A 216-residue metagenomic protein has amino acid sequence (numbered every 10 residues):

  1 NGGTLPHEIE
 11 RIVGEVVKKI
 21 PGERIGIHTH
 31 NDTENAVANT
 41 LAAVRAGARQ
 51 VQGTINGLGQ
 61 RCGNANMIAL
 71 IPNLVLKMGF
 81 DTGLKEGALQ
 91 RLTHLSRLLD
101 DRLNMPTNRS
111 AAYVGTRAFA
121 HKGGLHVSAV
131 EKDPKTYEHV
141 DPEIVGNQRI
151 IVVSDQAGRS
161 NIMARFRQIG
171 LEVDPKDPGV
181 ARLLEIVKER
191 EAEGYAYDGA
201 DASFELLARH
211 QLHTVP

Functional and structural regions predicted by a protein language model:
N1-G2, H28-E34, N56: Active-site beta-loop-alpha junctions enriched in small/polar residues
G2-V17, R61-A69: Active-site-adjacent beta->alpha loops and helix N-cap segments on the catalytic face of soluble alpha/beta enzymes
I9-I27, P72-M78: Alpha-helix-loop-beta-strand connector modules within alpha/beta enzyme cores
G22-H28, Q50, I150-V152: Structural preference for beta-strand elements that scaffold enzyme active sites
E34-A48, A65: Catalytic cores of alpha/beta
A46-G63: Glycine-rich phosphate-binding active-site loops on the catalytic face of alpha/beta enzymes
G59-K85: C-terminal helical cap(s) of enzyme catalytic domains, especially alpha/beta-barrels
P72, F80-P216: A mid-to-C-terminal "edge-of-domain" accessory segment
